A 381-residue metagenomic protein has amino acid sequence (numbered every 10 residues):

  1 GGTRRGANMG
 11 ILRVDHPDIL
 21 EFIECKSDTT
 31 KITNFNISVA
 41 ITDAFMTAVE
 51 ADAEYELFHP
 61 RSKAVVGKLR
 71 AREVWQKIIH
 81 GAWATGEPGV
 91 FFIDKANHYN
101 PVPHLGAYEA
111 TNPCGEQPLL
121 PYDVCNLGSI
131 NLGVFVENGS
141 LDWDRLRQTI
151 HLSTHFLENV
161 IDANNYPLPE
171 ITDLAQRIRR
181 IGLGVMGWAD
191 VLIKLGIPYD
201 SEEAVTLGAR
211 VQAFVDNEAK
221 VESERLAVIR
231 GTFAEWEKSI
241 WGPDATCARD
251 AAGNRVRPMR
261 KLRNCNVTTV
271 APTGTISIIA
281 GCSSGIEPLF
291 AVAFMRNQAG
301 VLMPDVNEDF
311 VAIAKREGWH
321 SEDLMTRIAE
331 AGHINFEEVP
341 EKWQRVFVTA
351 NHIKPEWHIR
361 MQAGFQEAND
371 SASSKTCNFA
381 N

Functional and structural regions predicted by a protein language model:
G1-W143, Y166, E170, A219 (+1 more regions): Active-site cavity-forming subdomains of large catalytic enzyme subunits
T3-M9, L57-A64, N131-D144, Y166-Q176 (+5 more regions): Glycine- and acidic
G10-I19, T42, S62-V65, F92-H104 (+6 more regions): A glycine-rich phosphate-binding loop feature that marks nucleotide/adenosyl-phosphate handling sites
L12-D15, F58, F91-D94, G128-I130 (+8 more regions): Generic beta-strand/beta-sheet core signal
V14, T47, T154-A163, L174-G196 (+4 more regions): Core structural elements
E24, A40-E50, A96-D123, I181-V185 (+5 more regions): Terminal amphipathic helices with adjacent charged low-complexity linkers/tails
E116-P118, L157-D162, P258-R260, T268-N381: Catalytic alpha/beta core of large soluble enzyme barrels
T149-T172, I197-T273, A329, P340-V348 (+1 more regions): Internal maturation/activation junctions in enzymes
